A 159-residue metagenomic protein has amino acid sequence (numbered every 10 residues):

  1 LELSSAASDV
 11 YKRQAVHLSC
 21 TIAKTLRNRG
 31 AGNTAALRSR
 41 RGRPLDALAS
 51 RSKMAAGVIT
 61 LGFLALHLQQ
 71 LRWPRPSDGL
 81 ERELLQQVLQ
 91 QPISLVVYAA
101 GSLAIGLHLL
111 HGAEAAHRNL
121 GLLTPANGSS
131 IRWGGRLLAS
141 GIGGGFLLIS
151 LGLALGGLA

Functional and structural regions predicted by a protein language model:
L1-Y11: Single conserved hydrophobic/aromatic residue that forms the stacking wall/gate of nucleotide- or nucleobase-binding
V16-N33, L107-R118: Membrane-water interface of transmembrane alpha-helices
T21, T25, R51-G79: Transmembrane alpha-helix/helix-exit interface in multi-pass inner-membrane proteins
R29-R43, E83-L84, L120-P125: Juxtamembrane inter-helical linkers in multi-pass membrane proteins
L64, S94-E114: Alpha-helical transmembrane segments of helical membrane proteins, especially in multi-pass transport, channel
W73-Q91: Membrane-interface interhelical connector segments
A115-G141: Interfacial loop-to-transmembrane junctions
L148-A159: Juxtamembrane boundary at the C-terminal end of a transmembrane helix
